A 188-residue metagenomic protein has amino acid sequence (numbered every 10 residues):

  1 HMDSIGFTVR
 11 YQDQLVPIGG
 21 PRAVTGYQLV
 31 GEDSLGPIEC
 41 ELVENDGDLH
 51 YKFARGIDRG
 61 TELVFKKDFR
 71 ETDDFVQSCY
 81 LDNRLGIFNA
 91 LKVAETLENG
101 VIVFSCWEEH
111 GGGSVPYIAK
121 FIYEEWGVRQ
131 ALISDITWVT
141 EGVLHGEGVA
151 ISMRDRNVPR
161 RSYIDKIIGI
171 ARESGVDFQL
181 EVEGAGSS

Functional and structural regions predicted by a protein language model:
M2-S188: N-terminal hydrophobic/helix-forming segments and targeting peptides
